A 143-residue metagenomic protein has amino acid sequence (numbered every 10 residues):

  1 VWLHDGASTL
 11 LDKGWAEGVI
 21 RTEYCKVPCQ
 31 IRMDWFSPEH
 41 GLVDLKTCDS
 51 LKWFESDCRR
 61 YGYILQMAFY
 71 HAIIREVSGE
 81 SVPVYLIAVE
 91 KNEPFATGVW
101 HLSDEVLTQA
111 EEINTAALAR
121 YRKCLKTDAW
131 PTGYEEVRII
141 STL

Functional and structural regions predicted by a protein language model:
V1-K52, G79, T115: Catalytic cores of nuclease domains that cleave nucleic-acid phosphodiester backbones
S56-Y61, F69-L143: Metal-dependent nuclease catalytic regions and adjoining charged, substrate-binding loops involved in nucleic-acid end
